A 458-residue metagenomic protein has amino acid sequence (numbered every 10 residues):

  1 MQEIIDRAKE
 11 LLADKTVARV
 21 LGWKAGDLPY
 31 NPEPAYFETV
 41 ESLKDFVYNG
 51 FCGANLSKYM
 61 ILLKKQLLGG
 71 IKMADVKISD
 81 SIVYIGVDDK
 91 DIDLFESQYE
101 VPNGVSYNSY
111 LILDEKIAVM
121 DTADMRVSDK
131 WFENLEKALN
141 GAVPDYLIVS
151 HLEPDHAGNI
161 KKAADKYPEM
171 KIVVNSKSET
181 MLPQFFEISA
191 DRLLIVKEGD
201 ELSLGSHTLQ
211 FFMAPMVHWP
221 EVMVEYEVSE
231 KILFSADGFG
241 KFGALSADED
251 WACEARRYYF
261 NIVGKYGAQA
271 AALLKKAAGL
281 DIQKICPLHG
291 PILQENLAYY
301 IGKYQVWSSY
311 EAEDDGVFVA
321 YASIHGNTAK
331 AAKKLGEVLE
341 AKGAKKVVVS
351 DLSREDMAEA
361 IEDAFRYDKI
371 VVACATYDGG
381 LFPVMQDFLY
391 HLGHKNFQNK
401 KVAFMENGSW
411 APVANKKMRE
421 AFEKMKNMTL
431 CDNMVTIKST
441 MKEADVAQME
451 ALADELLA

Functional and structural regions predicted by a protein language model:
G22-A54: Acidic, low-complexity, intrinsically disordered interaction modules
K58-K72: Short, Lys/Arg-enriched N-terminal segments with co-localized hydrophobic residues within the first ~10-30 amino acids
D75-E136, V224-E227, K231-S235, T328: Conserved beta-strand hairpin/beta-sheet module of binuclear metal-dependent hydrolase folds, prominently
V76-D80, V174-V222, Y266-L274: Metallo-beta-lactamase
E115, R126-V173: Active-site metal-binding motif and surrounding structural segment of the metallo-beta-lactamase
M120-T122, D145-L152, V173-N175, L233-A236 (+1 more regions): Active-site neighborhood of phospho(di)ester-bond hydrolases with catalytic His/Asp-centered motifs
H218, V222, G238-K265, S308-E313: Active-site-proximal loop/helix segment associated with metal-binding centers of metalloenzymes
L245-I285, H289-I292, K334-L352, A360-A458: FMN-binding flavodoxin-like domain, especially the glycine-rich phosphate-binding loop
